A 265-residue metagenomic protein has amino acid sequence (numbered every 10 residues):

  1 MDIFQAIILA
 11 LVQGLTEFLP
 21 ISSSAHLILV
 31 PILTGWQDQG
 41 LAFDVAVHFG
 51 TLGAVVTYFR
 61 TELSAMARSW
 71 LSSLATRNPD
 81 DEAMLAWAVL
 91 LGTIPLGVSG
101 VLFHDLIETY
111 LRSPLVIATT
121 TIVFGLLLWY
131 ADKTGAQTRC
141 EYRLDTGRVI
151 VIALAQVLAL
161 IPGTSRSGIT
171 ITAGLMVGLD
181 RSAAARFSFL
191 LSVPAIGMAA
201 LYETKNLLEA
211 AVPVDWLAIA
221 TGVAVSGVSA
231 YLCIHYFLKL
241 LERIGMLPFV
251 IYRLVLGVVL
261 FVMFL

Functional and structural regions predicted by a protein language model:
M1-L265: Multi-pass membrane proteins that catalyze or facilitate reactions on polyprenyl-/lipid-phosphate substrates and their
